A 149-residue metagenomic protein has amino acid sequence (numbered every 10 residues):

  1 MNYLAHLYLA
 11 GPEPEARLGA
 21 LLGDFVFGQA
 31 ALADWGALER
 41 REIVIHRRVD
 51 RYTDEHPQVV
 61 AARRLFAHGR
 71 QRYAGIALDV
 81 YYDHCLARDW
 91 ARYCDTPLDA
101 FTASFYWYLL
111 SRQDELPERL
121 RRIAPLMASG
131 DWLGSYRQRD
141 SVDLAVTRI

Functional and structural regions predicted by a protein language model:
M1-W90, C94: An N-terminal structural lobe/cap that precedes and organizes the functional/catalytic core across diverse proteins
N2, L7-Y8, A37-E39, D99-S104 (+2 more regions): Short low-complexity stretches enriched in small and charged residues
A87, A91, D95, W107 (+1 more regions): Alpha-helix capping at helix-to-loop junctions
A100-I149: An amphipathic alpha-helical core segment
